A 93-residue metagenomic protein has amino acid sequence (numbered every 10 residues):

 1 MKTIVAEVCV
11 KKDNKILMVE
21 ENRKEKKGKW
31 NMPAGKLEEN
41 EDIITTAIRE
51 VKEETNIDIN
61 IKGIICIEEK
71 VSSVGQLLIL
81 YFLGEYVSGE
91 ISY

Functional and structural regions predicted by a protein language model:
M1-I16: Conserved N-terminal beta-strand and adjoining loop/helix that marks the start of the Nudix/MutT-like hydrolase domain
M18-E20: Beta-strand scaffold of nucleotide-dependent catalytic cores
K24-G28: A conserved beta-turn-beta hairpin within the catalytic core of GNAT-like acetyltransferases that forms part
W30-G35: Conserved acetyl-CoA binding element of GNAT-fold acetyltransferases
L37-N60, K70-Y93: Unchanged
I67: Core nucleotidyl-transferase/polymerase catalytic module
